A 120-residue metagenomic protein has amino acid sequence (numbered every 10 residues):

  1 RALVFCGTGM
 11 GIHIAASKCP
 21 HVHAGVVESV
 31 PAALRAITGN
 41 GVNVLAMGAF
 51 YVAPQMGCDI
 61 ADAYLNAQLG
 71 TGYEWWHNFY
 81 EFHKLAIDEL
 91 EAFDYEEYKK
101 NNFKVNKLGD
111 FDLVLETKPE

Functional and structural regions predicted by a protein language model:
R1, H21-V22, N40-V42: Short coil/turn connectors at secondary-structure junctions
R1-T8: Short, structured active-site "lid" loops
G7, E28-P31: Short beta->alpha linker loops
T8-M10, F50: Short glycine-rich anion-binding loops that position phosphate/pyrophosphate groups of nucleotides and phosphorylated
G11-H23, P31: Short Gly/Thr/Asp-enriched flexible loops that form oxyanion-binding sites at enzyme active sites
V30-E120: C-terminal binding/interaction regions
